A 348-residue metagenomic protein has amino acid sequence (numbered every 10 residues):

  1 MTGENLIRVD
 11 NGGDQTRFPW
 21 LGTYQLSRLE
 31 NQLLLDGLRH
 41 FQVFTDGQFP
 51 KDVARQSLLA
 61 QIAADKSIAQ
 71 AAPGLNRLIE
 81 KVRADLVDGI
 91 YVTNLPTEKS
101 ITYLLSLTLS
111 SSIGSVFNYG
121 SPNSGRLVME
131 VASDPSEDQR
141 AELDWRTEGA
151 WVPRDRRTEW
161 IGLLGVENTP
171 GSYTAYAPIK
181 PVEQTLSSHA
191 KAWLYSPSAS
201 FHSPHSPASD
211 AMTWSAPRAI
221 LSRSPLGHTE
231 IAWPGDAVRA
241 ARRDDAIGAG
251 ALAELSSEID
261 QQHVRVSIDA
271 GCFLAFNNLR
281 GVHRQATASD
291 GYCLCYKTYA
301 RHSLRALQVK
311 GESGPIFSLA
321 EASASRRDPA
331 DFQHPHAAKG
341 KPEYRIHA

Functional and structural regions predicted by a protein language model:
M1-K66, D85-I90, S124-A270, F276 (+1 more regions): Active-site environment of non-heme Fe oxygenases that use a 2-His-1-carboxylate facial triad
A69-V116: N-terminal functional module of multi-domain proteins
K99-R140: A gly/proline- and charged-residue-enriched helix-loop-helix capping module
